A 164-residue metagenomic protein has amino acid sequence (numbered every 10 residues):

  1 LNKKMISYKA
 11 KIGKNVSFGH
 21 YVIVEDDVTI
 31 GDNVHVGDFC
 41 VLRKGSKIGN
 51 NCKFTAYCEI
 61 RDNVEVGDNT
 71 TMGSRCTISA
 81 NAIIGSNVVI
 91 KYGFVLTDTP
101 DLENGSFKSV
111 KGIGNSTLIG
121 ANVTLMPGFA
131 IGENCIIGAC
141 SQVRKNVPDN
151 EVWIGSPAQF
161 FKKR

Functional and structural regions predicted by a protein language model:
L1-Y8, F18-A130, S156-R164: Flexible, glycine/small-residue-enriched loop-and-beta-strand segment within the central core of proteins
G120, M126, G138, V143-R144: Short hydrophobic beta-strand segments in globular cytosolic domains
V147-P148, K163: Short glycine-/acidic-enriched loop or helix-start segments at secondary-structure transitions that form or flank
P148-D149, I154-P157: Acidic, glycine-centered active-site loop in nucleotide-sugar glycosyltransferases
